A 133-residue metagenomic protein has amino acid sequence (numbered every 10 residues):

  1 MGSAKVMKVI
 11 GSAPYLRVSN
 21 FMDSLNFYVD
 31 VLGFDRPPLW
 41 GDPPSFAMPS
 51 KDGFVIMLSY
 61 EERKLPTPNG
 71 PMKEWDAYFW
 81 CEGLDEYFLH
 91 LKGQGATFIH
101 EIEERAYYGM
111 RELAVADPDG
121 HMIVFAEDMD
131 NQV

Functional and structural regions predicted by a protein language model:
G2-Y15, D35-E82, F88-A116, E127-V133: Vicinal oxygen chelate
Y15-V29, D52: Short, charge-rich amphipathic segments
N20-F21, E82-L84: Helix N-cap motif at beta-to-alpha junctions
S24-V29, L91, D117-G120: Conserved active-site tyrosine of GNAT-family acetyltransferases
M122-F125: Short glycine-/small-residue motifs
